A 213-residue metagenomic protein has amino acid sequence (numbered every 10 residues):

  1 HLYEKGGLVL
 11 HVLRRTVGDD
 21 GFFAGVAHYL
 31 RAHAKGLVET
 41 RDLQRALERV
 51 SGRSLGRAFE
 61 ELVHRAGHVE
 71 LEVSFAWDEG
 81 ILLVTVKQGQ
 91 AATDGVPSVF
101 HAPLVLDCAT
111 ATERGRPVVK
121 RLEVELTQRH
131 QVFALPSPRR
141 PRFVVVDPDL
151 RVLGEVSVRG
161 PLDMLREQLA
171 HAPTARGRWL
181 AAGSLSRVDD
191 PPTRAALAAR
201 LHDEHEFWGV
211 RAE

Functional and structural regions predicted by a protein language model:
H1-V84: Amphipathic alpha-helical substructures
E4-L8, G160-M164, R176-L180, P192: Alpha-helix N-cap/N′ positions at the starts of helices
D19, G52, P161, T174 (+2 more regions): Alpha-helix initiation and capping sites
L55-G56, H68-P148: Beta-strand-rich binding/interaction modules
G56, S157-L169, D190-E204: Amphipathic alpha-helical scaffolding segments comprising HEAT/armadillo-like alpha-solenoid repeats
R129-V132, L153-D163: Low-complexity, intrinsically disordered terminal/linker segments enriched in charged and Gly/Pro repeats
L150-G154, R176-D190, A199, G209-E213: Structural detector for internal amphipathic alpha-helices that build alpha-solenoid repeat scaffolds
Q168-H171, G177: Accessory, solvent-exposed terminal regions and/or long lumenal/extracellular loops of proteins
